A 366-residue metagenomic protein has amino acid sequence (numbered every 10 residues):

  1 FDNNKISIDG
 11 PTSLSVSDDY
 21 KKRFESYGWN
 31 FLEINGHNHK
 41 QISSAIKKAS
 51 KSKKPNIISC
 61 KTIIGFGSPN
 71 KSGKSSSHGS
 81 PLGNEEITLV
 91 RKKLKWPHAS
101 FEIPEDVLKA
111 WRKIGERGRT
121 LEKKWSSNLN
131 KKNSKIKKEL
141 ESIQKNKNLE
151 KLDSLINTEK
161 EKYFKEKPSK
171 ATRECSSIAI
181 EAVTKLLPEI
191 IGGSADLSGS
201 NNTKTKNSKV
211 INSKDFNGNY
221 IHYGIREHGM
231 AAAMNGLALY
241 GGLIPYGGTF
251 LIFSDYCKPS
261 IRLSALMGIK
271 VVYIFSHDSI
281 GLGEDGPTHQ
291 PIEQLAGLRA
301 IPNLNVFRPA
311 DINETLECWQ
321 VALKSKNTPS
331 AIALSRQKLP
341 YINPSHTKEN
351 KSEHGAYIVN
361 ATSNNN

Functional and structural regions predicted by a protein language model:
F1-S15, H222-N365: Conserved thiamine diphosphate
N4-R226, G236: Conserved acidic/glycine
